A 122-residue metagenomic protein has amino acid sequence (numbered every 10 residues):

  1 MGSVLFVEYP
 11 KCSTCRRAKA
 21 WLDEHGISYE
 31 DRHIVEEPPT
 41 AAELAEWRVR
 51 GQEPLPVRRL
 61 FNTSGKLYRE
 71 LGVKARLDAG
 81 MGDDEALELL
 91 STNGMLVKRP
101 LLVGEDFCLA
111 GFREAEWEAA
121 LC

Functional and structural regions predicted by a protein language model:
M1-H25, Y29-I34: Local sequence-structure signature of Cys/Sec-based thiol-disulfide redox active-site neighborhoods
I34-C122: Thiol/selenol-based redox catalytic cores and closely related redox-interacting motifs
